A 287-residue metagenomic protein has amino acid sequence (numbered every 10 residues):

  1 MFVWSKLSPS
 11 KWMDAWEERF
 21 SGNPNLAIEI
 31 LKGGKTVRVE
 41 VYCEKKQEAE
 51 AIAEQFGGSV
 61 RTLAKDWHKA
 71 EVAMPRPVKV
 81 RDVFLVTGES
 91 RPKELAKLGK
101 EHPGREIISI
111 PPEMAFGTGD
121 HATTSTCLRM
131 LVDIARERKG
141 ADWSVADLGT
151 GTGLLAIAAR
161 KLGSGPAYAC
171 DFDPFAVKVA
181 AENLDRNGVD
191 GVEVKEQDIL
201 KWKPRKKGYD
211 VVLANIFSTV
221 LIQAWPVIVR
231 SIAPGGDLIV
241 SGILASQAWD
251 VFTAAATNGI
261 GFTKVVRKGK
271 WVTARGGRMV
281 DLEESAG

Functional and structural regions predicted by a protein language model:
M1-K97: N-terminal auxiliary segments of SAM/dcSAM-dependent transferases
N23, E54-Q55, V80, H102-P103 (+3 more regions): Short, well-ordered coil/turn elements that cap or connect secondary structure elements
E29, E40, Y168, E193 (+1 more regions): A structural signal for isolated positions on well-ordered beta-strands in alpha/beta enzyme cores
V41, D147, A169, L213 (+1 more regions): Conserved SAM-binding loop
H68-K139: SAM-dependent Rossmann-like transferase core, predominantly class I methyltransferases with a strong bias toward
E106, A141-S144, G236: Nucleotide donor/acceptor-binding cores
M114, T118-P204: Conserved SAM/SAH cofactor-binding pocket of Class I
R129, D133, F172-G287: S-adenosylmethionine
